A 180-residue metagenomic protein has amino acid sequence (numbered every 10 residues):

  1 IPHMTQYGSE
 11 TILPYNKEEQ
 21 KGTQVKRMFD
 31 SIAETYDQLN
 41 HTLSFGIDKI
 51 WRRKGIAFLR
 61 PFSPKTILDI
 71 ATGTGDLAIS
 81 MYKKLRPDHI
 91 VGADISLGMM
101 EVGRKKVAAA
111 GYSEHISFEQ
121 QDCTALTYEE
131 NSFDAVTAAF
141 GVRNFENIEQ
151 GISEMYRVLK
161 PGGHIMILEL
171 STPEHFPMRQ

Functional and structural regions predicted by a protein language model:
M4-K26: N-terminal auxiliary segments of SAM/dcSAM-dependent transferases
Y36, V136-T137: Hydrophobic beta-strand segment of the Class I
F45-K65, S80: Conserved alpha-helix/loop element of class I SAM-dependent methyltransferases that forms part of the SAM/SAH-binding
T66-I70, T74-A125: Class I SAM-dependent methyltransferase SAM/SAH-binding core
T124-A135: A short acidic, Gly/Pro-enriched loop at the edge of an enzyme's catalytic core that lines a small-molecule cofactor
F140-G141: Short catalytic micro-motifs in class I SAM-dependent methyltransferases
E149-P161: A short glycine-rich, Lys/Arg-flanked "PGG" loop and its adjoining helix->strand segment in the class I
H164-Q180: Conserved class I S-adenosyl-L-methionine
